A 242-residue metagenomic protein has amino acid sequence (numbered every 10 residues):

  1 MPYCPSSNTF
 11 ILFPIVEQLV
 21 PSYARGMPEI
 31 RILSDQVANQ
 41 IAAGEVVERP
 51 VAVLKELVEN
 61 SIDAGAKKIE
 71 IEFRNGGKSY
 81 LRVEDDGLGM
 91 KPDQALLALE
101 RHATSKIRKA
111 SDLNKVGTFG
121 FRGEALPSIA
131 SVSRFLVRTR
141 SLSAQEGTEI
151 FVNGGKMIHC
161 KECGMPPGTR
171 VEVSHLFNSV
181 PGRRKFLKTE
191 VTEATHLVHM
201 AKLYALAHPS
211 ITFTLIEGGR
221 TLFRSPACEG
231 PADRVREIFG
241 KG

Functional and structural regions predicted by a protein language model:
I15-L19, Y23-G242: N-terminal phosphate-binding caps/lids of nucleotide- and nucleic-acid-binding domains
